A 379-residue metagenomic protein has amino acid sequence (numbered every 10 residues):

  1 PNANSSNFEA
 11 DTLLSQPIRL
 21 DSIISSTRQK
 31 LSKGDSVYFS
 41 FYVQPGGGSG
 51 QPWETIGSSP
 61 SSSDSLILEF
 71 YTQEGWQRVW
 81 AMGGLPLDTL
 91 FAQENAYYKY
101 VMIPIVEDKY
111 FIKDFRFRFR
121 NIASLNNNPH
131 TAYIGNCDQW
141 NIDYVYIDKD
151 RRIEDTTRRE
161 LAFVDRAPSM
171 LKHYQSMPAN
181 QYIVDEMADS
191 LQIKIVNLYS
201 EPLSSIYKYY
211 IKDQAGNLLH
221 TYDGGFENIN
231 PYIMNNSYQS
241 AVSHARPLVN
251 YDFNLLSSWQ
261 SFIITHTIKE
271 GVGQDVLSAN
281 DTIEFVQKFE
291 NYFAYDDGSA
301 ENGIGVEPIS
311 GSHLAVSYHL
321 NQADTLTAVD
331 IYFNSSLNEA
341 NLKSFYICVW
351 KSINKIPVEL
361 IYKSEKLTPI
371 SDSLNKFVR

Functional and structural regions predicted by a protein language model:
P1-L218, Y295: Beta-sandwich/jellyroll recognition modules and their flexible linkers
N2-D11, L90-N95, A300-S312, I370-N375: Extracellular beta-rich ligand/substrate-recognition surface
P86-Y97, I229-S237, L367-K376: Short proline/glycine- and polar residue-rich coil/turn motifs
A92-Q93, N341-R379: Aromatic- and Gly/Pro-enriched, solvent-exposed loop/edge beta-strand patches characteristic of beta-rich domains
Y98-E107, N236-D252, K376-R379: Exposed aromatic-hydrophobic patches
F117-F119, P247-F285: Short, aromatic- and glycine-rich surface loops/edge beta-strands on solvent-exposed regions
D213-S257: Intrinsically disordered, low-complexity Pro/Gly/Ser/Thr-rich segments with frequent PxxP/GP/PP motifs and embedded
H266-N354: Beta-sheet-rich sandwich/jelly-roll-like modules and their strand-loop junctions
